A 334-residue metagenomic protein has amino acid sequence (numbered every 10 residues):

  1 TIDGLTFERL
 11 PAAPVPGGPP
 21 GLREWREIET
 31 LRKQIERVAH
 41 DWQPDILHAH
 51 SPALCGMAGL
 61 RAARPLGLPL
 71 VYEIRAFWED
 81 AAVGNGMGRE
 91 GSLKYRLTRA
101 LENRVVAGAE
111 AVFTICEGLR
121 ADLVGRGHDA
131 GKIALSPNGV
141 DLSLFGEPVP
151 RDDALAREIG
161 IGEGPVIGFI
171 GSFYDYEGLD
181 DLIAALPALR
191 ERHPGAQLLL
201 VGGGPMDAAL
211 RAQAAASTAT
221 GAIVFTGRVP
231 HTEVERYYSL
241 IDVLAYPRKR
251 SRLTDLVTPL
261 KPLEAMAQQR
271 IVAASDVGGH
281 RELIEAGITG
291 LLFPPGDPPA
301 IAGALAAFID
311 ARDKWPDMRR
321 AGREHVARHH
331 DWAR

Functional and structural regions predicted by a protein language model:
W42-I46, E110, A222, Y238-D255 (+1 more regions): Acidic donor-binding loop of glycosyltransferase active sites
G118, G139: Carbohydrate-associated surface elements
G146-I161: A short helix/loop element that forms part of the nucleotide-sugar donor recognition site in Leloir-type
I161-L186: Conserved donor-binding/catalytic core segment of Leloir-type glycosyltransferases
G195, A300, A307, K314-R328: A short, well-ordered alpha-helix in the C-terminal region of glycosyltransferases
A208-E235: Nucleotide-activated donor-binding/catalytic signature segment of Leloir-type glycosyltransferases, i.e., the conserved
L244-Y246, E264-A267, I271-A274, I284: Short hydrophobic beta-strand element within catalytic cores of glycosyltransferases and related nucleotide-activated
E285-G287, L291-P298, A307-D313: Conserved acidic donor-binding segment of nucleotide-sugar-dependent glycosyltransferases
